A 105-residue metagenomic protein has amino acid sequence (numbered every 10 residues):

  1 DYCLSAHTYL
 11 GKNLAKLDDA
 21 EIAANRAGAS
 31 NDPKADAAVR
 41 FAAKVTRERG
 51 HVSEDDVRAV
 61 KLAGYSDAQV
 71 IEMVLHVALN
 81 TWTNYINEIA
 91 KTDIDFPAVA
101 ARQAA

Functional and structural regions predicted by a protein language model:
D1-A105: Hydrophobic alpha-helical segments
